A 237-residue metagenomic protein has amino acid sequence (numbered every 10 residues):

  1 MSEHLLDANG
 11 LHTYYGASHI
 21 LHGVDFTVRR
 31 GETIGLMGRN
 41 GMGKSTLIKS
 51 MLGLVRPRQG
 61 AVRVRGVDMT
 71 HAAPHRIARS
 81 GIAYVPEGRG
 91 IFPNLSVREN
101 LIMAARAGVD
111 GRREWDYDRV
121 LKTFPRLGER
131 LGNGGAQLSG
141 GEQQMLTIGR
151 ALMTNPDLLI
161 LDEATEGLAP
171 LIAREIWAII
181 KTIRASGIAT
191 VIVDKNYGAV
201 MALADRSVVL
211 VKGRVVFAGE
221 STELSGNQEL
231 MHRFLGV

Functional and structural regions predicted by a protein language model:
G16, A72, L95-W115, T123-G128 (+2 more regions): ABC-type ATPase nucleotide-binding domains, specifically the catalytic core motifs of the NBD
M37-R39: The feature captures the beta-strand-to-loop junction immediately N-terminal to the Walker
L52: Helix-to-loop junction immediately C-terminal to a conserved catalytic motif
R56, D68-G88, D110-R113, Y117 (+2 more regions): ABC ATPase NBD coupling module
G134-L138, E142: Conserved ABC ATPase signature
A151-L152: ABC ATPase C-loop
